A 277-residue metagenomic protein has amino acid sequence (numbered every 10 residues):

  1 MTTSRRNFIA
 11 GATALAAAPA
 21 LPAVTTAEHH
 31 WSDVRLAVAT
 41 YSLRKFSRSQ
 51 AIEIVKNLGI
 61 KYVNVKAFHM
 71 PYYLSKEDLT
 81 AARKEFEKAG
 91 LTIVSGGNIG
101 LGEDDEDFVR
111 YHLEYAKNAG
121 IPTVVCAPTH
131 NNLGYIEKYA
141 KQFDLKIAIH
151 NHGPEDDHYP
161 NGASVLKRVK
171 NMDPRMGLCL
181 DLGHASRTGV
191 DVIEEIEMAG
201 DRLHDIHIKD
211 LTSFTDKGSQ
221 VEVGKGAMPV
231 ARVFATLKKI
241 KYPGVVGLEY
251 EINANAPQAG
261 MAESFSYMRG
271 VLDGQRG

Functional and structural regions predicted by a protein language model:
T2-R35, K45-L58, Y159-L180, S186-G277: Histidine-acidic metal/acid-base catalytic patches
A17-A18, E28, S49-I52, H69 (+4 more regions): Active-site acidic/histidine proton-transfer and metal-coordination neighborhood in alpha/beta enzyme cores
V34-A39, V63-V65, I93-N98, V124-C126 (+4 more regions): Hydrophobic faces of well-ordered beta-strands that scaffold small-molecule active sites in alpha/beta enzyme cores
V38-S47, A67-Y72: Extracytoplasmic "Venus flytrap"
S42, A127-P128, I252: Conserved residues at beta->alpha junctions
N64-A81: Glycine-rich, proline-tolerant flexible connector loops at the mouths of alpha/beta enzymes
